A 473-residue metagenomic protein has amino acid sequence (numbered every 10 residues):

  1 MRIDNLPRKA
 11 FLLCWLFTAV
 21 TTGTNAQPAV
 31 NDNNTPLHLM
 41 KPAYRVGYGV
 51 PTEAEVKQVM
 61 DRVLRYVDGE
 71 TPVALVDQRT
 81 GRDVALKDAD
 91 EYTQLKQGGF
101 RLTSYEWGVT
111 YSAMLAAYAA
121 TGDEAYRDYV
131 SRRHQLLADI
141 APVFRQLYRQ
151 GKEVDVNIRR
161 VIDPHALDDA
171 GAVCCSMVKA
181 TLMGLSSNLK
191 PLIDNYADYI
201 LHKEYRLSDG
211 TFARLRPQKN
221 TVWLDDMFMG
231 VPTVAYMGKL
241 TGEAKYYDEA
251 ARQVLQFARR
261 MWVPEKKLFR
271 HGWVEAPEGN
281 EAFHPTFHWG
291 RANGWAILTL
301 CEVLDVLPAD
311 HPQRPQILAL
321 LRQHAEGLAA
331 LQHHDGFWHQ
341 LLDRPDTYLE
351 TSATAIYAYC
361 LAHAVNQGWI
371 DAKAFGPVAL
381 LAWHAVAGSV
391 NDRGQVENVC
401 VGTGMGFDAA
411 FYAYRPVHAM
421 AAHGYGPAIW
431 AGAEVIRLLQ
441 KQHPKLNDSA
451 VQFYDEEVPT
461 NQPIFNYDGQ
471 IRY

Functional and structural regions predicted by a protein language model:
M1-L12: Bacterial N-terminal signal peptides that target proteins for export
A10-T22: Bacterial N-terminal signal peptides
P28-E106, A120, R127, R132 (+5 more regions): CBM-like carbohydrate-recognition segments
A113-D123: A short, Lys/Arg-enriched amphipathic alpha-helix followed by its capping loop at the start of a domain
D128, D139-A276, F283-H284, R393: Extended ligand-binding groove/face enriched in aromatic
L224-Q340, T347-A358, I370-G402, D408 (+2 more regions): Extended ligand-binding clefts on enzyme/binding-domain cores
